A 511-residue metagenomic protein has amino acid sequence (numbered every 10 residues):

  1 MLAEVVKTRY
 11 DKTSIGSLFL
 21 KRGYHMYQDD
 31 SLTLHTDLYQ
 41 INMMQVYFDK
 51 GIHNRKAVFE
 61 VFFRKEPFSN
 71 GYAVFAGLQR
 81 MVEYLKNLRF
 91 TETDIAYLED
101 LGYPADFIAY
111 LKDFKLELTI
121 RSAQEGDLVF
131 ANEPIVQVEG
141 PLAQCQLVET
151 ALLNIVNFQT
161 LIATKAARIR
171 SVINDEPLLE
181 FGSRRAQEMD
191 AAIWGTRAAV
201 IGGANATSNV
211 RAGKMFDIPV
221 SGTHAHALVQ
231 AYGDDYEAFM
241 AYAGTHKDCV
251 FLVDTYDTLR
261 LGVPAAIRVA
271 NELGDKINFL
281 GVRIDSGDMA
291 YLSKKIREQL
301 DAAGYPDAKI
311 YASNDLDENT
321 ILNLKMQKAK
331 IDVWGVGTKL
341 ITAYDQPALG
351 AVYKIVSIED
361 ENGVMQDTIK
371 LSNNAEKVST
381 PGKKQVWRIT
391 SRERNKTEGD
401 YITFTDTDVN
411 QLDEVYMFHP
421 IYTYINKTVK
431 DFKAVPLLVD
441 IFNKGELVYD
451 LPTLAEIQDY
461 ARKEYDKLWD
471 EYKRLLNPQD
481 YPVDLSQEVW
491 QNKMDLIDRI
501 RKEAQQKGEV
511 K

Functional and structural regions predicted by a protein language model:
A3, K7-S14, L18: Short, positively charged and aromatic/hydrophobic N-terminal segments
I15-K56, K65-P67, G102-Y103, I108-E117 (+8 more regions): Buried, small/hydrophobic-residue-enriched core segments of structured protein domains
G23-R55, F59, S69-N70, A308 (+1 more regions): Gly/Ser/Thr/Ala-enriched C-terminal appendages of enzymes
A57-K112: N-terminal, Lys/Arg-enriched amphipathic/low-complexity engagement segments that precede the first folded domain
G77-R80, L161, T453-I457: Short amphipathic alpha-helical segments
A96-Y97, T164-R168, G182, K473-D480: Short coil/turn segments at secondary-structure boundaries
